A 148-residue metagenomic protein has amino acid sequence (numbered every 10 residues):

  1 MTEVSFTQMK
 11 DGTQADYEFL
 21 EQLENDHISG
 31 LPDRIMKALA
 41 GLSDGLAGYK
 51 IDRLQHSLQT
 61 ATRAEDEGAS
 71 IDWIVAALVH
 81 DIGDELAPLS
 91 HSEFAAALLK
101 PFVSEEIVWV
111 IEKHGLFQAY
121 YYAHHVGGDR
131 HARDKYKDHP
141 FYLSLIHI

Functional and structural regions predicted by a protein language model:
M1-A87: Acidic/His-rich, divalent-metal-binding segments that scaffold phosphate/diphosphate chemistry
A40-D44, L116, K137-F141: Generic surface-pattern signal
R53, P88, K100, D134-F141: Short capping loops/turns at secondary-structure boundaries
S57, A61-A64, S92-Y121: Histidine- and acidic-residue-rich, metal-dependent catalytic cores
I82-F94, L116-R130: Short amphipathic alpha-helical segments at helix boundaries and their inter-helical linkers
Y122-S144: Amphipathic alpha-helical blocks and their helix-capping loop/short-beta junctions
I146-I148: Conserved small/polar residues in nucleotide/adenosyl-binding loops
